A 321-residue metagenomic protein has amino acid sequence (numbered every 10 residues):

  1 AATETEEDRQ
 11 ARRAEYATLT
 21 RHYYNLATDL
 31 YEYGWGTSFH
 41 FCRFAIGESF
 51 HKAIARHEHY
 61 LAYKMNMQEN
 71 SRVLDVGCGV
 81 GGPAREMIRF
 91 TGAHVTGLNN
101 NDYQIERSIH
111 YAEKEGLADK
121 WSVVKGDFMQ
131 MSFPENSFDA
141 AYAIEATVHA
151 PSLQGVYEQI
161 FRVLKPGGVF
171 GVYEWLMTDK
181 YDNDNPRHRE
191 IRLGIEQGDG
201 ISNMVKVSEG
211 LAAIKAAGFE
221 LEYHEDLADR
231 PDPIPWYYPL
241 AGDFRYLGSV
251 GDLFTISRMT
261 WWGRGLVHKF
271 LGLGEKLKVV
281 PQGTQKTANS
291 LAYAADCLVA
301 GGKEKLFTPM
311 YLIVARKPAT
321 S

Functional and structural regions predicted by a protein language model:
A1-L30: N-terminal auxiliary segments of SAM/dcSAM-dependent transferases
T37-R43, E48-S71: Conserved alpha-helix/loop element of class I SAM-dependent methyltransferases that forms part of the SAM/SAH-binding
R72-L74, P83-Q130: Class I SAM-dependent methyltransferase SAM/SAH-binding core
V80: Conserved SAM/SAH-binding loop
M129-A140: A short acidic, Gly/Pro-enriched loop at the edge of an enzyme's catalytic core that lines a small-molecule cofactor
D139-S152: A short SAM/SAH-binding and catalytic strip from SAM-dependent methyltransferases
Q154-V169: A short glycine-rich, Lys/Arg-flanked "PGG" loop and its adjoining helix->strand segment in the class I
N183-F307, P318-A319: Substrate-binding/catalytic lobe of Class I Rossmann-like enzymes that use SAM or dcSAM, i.e., the mid-to-C-terminal
